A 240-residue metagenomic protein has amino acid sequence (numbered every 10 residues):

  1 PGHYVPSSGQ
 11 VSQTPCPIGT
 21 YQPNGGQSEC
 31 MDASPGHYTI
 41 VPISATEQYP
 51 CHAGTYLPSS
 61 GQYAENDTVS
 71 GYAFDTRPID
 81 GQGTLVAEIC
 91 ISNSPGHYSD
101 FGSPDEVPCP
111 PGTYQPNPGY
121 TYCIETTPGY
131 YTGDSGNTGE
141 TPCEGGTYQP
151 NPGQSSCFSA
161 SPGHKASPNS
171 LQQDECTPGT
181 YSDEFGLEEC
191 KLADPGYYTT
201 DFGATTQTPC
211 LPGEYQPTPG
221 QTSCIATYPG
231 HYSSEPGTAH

Functional and structural regions predicted by a protein language model:
P1-H240: Disulfide-rich, cysteine-dense extracellular ectodomains and adjacent flexible linkers of secreted and cell-surface
